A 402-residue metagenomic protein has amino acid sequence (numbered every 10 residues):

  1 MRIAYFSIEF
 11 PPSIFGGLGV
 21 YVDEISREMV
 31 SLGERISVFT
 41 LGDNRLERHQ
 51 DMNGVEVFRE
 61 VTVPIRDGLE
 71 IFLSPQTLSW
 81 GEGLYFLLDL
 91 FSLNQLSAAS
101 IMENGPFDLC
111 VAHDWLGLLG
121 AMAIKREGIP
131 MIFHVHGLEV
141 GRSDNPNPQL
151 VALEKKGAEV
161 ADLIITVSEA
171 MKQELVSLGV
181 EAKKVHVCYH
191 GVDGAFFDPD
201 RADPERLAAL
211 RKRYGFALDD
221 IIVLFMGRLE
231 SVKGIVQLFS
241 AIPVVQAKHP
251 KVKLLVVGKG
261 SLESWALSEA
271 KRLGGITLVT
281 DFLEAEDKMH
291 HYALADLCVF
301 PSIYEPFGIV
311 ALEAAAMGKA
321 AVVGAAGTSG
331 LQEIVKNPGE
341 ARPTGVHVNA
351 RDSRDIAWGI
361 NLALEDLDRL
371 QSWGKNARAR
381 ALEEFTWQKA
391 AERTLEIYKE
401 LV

Functional and structural regions predicted by a protein language model:
V20, I221-V244, S261-S264, R354: A conserved mid-protein helix/loop that constitutes part of the nucleotide-sugar donor-binding site
S37-N104: A conserved catalytic-core segment of Leloir-type glycosyltransferases
A170, G191: Carbohydrate-associated surface elements
S264-L283: Nucleotide-activated donor-binding/catalytic signature segment of Leloir-type glycosyltransferases, i.e., the conserved
F282, H290-A295: Short alpha-helical donor nucleotide-sugar binding micro-motif in glycosyltransferases
I303: Aromatic "clamp/platform" in nucleotide-sugar-dependent glycosyltransferases that forms part of the donor/acceptor
A320-G330: Short hydrophobic beta-strand element within catalytic cores of glycosyltransferases and related nucleotide-activated
I334-S353, L362-L367: Conserved acidic donor-binding segment of nucleotide-sugar-dependent glycosyltransferases
